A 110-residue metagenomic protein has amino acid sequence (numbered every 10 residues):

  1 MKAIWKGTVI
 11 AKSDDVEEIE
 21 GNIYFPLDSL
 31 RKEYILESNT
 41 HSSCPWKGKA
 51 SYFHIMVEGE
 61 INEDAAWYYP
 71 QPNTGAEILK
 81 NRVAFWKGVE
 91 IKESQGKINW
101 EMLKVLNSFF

Functional and structural regions predicted by a protein language model:
M1-F110: Terminal leader/tail segments of proteins
